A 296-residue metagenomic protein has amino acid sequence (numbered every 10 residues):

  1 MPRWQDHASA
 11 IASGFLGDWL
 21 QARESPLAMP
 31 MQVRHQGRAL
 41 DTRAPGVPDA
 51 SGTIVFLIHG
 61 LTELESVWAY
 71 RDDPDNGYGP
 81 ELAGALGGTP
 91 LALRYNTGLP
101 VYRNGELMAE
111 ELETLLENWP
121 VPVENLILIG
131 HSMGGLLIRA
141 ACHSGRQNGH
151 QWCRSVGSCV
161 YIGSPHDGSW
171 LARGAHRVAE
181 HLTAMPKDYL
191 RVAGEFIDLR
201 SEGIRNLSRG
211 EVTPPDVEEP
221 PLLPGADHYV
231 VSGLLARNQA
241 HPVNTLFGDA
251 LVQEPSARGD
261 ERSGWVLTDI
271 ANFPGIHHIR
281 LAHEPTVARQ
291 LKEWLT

Functional and structural regions predicted by a protein language model:
M1-P74, Y78-L93, P285-R289, E293-T296: Flexible, membrane-associating and regulatory peripheral segments of lipid-active enzymes
P2-S9, S13, W19, H143-T296: Helical cap/lid subdomain of alpha/beta-hydrolase-fold lipid enzymes that gates access to the catalytic pocket
R34-P45, E110-L116, L199-P220: A Trp-anchored, charged/polar loop motif used as the substrate-binding/catalytic surface of acyl/ester-handling
G52-I54, V121, N125-I127, S158: Structural motif
I58-E63, H131, S164, G233: Glycine-rich His-Gly loop
W68-R71, R103-E106, C142-H143, R173-G174: Short coil/turn segments at secondary-structure boundaries
L99-N118: Alpha/beta-hydrolase active-site loop
I129-I138: Gly/Ala-rich beta-loop-alpha elbow adjacent to hydrolase catalytic centers
